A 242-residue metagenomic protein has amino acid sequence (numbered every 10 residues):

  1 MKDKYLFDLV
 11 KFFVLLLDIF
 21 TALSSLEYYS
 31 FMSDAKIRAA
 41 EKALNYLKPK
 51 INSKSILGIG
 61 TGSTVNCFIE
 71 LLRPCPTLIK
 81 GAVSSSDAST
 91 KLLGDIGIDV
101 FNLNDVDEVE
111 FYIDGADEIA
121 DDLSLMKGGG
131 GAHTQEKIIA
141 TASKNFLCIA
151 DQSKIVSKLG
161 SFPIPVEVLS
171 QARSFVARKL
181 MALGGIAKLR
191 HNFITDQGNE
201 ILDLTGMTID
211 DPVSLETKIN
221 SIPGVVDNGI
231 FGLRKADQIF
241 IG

Functional and structural regions predicted by a protein language model:
L6-L9, F13, L26: Short hydrophobic targeting helices and cationic amphipathic motifs that mediate membrane/organellar targeting
I19-F31: Short, Lys/Arg-enriched N-terminal segments with co-localized hydrophobic residues within the first ~10-30 amino acids
F31-D114: N-terminal active-site beta-alpha-beta segment that forms phosphate/nucleotide-binding and substrate-recognition loops
S33-R38, D87-G242: Conserved phosphate- and dinucleotide-binding cores of soluble alpha/beta proteins, encompassing both enzyme active
